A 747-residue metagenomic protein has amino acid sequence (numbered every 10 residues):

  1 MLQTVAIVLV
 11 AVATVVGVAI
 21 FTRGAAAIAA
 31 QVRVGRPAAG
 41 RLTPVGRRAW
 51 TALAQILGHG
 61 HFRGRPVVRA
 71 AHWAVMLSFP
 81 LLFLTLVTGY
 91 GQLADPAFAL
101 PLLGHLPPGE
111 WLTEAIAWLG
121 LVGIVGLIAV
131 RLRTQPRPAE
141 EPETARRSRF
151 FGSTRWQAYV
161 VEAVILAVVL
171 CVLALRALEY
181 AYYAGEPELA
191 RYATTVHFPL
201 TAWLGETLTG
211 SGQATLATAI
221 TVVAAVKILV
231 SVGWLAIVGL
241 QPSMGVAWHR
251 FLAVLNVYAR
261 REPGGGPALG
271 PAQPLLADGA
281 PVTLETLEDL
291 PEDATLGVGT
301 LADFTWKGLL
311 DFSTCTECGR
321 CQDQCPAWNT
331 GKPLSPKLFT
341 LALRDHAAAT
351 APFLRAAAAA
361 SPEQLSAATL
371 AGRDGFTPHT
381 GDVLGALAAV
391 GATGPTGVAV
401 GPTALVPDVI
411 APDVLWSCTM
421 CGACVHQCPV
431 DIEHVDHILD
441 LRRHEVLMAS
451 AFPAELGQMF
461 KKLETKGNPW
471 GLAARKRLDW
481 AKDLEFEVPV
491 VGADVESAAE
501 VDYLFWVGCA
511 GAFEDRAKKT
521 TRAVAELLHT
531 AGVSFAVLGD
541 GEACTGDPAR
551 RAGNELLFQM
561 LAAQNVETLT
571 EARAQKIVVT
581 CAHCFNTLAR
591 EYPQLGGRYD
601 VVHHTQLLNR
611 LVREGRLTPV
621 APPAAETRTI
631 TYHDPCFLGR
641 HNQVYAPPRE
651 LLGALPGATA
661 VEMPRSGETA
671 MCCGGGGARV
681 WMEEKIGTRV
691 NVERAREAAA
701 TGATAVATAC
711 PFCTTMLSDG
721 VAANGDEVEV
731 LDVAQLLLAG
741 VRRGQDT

Functional and structural regions predicted by a protein language model:
M1-V298, K337, L341, H346: Membrane-embedded alpha-helical bundles of multi-pass integral membrane proteins
L2-R133, D303-F312, L334-L338, A347-G596 (+1 more regions): Iron-sulfur-cluster electron-transfer modules
R131-T134, R176, A253-R260, G264 (+11 more regions): Short, well-ordered loop/turn and helix-capping segments at boundaries between secondary-structure elements and domains
C171, L204-G212, A217-A219, P274-D293 (+1 more regions): Iron-sulfur cluster-binding electron-transfer modules in prokaryotic oxidoreductases
L240-W248, R261-A342, H346-T350, L354-A360 (+3 more regions): Intrinsically disordered cytosolic tails
G245-N256, A327-L341, R355, V430-H444 (+2 more regions): Composition- and surface-driven signal marking solvent-exposed, interaction-prone regions in large proteins
H249, T316-G319, D323, K337 (+15 more regions): Feature representing long, continuous alpha-helical segments
R320-P326, T330, A423-P429, E433 (+2 more regions): Short functional micro-motifs and their immediate structural scaffolds
